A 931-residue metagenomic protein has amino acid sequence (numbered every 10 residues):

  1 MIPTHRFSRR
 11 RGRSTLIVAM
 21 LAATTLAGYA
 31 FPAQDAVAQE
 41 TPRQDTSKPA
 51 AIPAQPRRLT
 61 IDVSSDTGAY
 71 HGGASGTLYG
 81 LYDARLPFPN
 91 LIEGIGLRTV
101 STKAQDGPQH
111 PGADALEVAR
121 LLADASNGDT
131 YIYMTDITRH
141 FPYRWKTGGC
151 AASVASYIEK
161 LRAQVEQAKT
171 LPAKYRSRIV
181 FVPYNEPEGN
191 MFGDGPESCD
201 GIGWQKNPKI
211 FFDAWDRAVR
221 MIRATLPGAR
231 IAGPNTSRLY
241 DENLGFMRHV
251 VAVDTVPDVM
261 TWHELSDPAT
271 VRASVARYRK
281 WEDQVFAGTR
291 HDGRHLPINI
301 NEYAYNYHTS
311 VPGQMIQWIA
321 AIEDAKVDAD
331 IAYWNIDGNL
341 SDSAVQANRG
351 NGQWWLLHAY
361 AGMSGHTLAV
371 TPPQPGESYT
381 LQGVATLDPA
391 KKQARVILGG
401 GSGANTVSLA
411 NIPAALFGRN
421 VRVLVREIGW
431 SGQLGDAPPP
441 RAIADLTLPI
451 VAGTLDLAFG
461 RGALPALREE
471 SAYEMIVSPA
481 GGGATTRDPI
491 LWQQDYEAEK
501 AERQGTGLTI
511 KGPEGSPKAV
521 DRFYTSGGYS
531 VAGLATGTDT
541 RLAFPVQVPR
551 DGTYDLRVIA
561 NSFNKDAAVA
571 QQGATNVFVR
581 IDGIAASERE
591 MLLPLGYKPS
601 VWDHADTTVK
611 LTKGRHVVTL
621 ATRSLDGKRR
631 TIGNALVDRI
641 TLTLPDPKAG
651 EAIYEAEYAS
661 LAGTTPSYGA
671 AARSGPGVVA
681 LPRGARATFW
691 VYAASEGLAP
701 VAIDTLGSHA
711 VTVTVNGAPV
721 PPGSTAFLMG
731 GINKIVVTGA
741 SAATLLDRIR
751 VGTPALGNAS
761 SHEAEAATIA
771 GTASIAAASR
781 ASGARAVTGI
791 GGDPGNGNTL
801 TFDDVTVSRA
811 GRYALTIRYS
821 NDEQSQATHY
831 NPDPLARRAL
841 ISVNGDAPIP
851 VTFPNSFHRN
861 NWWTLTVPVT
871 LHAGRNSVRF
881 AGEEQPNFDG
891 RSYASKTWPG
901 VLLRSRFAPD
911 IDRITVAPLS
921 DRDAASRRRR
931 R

Functional and structural regions predicted by a protein language model:
M1-R11: N-terminal secretory signal peptides that target proteins for export/translocation
R13-A23: Sec-dependent N-terminal signal peptides
T24-D35: C-terminal segment of classical bacterial N-terminal signal peptides
A33-V180, D213-G233, R294, R349-G527 (+12 more regions): Non-catalytic accessory regions flanking glycosidase/transglycosidase catalytic cores in CAZymes
Y79, T102, F181-Y184, G233-P234 (+4 more regions): Conserved beta-strand positions
F141-K280, Q284, Y307-Q317, S343: Active-site cleft segment of glycoside hydrolase catalytic domains centered on the general acid/base Glu
L265-N339, A344-S364: Catalytic-core region of carbohydrate-active enzymes that cleave or remodel glycosidic bonds
G483-R931: Extracytoplasmic
